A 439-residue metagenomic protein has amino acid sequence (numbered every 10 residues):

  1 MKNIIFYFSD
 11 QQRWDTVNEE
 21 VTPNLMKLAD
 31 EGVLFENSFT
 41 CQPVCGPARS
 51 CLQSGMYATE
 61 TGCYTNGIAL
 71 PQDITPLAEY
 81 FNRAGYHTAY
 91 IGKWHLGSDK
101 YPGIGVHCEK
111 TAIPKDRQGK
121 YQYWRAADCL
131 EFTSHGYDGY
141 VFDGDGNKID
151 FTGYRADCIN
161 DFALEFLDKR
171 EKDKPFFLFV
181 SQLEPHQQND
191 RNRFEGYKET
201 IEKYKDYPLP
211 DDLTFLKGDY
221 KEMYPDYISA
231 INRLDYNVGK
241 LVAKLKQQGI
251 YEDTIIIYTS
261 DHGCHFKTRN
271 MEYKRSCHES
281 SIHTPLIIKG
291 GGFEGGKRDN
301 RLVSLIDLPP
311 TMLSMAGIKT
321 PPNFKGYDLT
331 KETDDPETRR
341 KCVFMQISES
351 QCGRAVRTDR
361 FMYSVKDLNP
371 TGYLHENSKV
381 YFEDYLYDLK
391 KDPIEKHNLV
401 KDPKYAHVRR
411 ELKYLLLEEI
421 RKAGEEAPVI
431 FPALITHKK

Functional and structural regions predicted by a protein language model:
M1-Y385, P393-R421, E425-K439: Formylglycine-dependent sulfatase
K390: Residues forming the ATP-binding cleft of Hanks-type serine/threonine protein kinase domains
